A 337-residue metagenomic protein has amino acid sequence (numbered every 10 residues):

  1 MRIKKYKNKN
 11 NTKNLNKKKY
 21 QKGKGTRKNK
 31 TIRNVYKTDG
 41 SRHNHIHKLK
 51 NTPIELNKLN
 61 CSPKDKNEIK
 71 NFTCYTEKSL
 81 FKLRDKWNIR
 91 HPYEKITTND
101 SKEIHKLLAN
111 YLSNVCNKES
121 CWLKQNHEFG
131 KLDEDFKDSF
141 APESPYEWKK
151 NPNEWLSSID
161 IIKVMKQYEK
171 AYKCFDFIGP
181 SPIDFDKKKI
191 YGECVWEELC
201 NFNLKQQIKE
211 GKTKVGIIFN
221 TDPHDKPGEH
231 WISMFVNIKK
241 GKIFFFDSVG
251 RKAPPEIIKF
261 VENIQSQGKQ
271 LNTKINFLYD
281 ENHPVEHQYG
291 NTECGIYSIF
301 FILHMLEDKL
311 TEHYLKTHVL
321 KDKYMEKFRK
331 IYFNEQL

Functional and structural regions predicted by a protein language model:
M1-S41: Arg/Lys-rich, intrinsically disordered low-complexity tails that mediate electrostatic binding and condensation
N29-I32, K316, F328: Low-complexity, intrinsically disordered short peptide segments enriched in small/polar/basic residues
K30-I232, I238-I243: Cysteine protease catalytic domains with a Cys-His-Asp triad
F72-E77, E154-I161, L306-K321, M325: General structural signal for secondary-structure boundaries
V164-Y168, F260-Q267, I331: Residues that form generic nucleotide/phosphate-binding pockets
I208-K316, L320: Cysteine protease-like catalytic core of ubiquitin/ubiquitin-like
K321-L337: C-terminal helix/juxtamembrane-tail motif
